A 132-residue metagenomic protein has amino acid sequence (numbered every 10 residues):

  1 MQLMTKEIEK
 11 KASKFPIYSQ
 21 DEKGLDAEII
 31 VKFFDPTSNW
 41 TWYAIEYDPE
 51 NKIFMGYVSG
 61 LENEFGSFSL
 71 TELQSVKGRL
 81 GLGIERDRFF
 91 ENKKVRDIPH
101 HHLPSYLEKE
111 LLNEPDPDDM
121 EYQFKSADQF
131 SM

Functional and structural regions predicted by a protein language model:
M1-T37, S131: N-terminal domain-onset segments
I8-A12, L73, L107: Generic structural signal of hydrophobic/aromatic residues within well-ordered alpha-helices of folded domains
I17-Q20, G78, L112: Generic surface-pattern signal
E28, N63-F68, D119, K125: N-terminal functional modules and adjacent low-complexity/disordered segments of proteins
V31-E50: Hydrophobic/aromatic-rich, well-ordered segments within soluble, folded domains that form packed cores
A44-L80: Acidic, aromatic-enriched beta-alpha/helix-loop junctions
G81-M132: Low-complexity intrinsically disordered segments
